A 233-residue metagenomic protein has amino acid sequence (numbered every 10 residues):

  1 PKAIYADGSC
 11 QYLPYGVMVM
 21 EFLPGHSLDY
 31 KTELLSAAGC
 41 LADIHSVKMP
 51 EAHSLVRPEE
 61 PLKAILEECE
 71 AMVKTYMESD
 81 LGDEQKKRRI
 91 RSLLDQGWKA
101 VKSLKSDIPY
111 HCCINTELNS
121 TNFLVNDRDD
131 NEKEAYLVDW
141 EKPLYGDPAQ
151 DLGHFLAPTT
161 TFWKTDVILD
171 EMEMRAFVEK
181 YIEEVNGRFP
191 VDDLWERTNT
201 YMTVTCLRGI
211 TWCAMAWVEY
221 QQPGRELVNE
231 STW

Functional and structural regions predicted by a protein language model:
P1-A71, T75-L81, D107: ATP-binding pocket architecture of kinase catalytic cores
A3, L13, W98-L152: Active-site acidic catalytic loop and adjacent metal/ATP-binding pocket of ATP-dependent phosphoryl transfer enzymes
D7, H26, H45-A52, K105 (+6 more regions): A general structural signal marking secondary-structure boundaries and capping sites
A37, E60, G153-F155, E226-N229: Glycine-rich, phosphate-binding/catalytic loops in enzymes
L93-G97: Short proline/glycine- and basic residue-enriched helix-capping loop/turn segments at helix->loop/beta transitions
A149-F189, T203-Q222: Active-site activation/catalytic loop segments of kinase-like enzymes and analogous catalytic loops in related
R188-T200: Acidic, serine/threonine- and proline-rich low-complexity regulatory regions
S231-W233: Amphipathic, Lys/Arg-enriched alpha-helical patches that create a basic surface for binding polyanionic ligands
